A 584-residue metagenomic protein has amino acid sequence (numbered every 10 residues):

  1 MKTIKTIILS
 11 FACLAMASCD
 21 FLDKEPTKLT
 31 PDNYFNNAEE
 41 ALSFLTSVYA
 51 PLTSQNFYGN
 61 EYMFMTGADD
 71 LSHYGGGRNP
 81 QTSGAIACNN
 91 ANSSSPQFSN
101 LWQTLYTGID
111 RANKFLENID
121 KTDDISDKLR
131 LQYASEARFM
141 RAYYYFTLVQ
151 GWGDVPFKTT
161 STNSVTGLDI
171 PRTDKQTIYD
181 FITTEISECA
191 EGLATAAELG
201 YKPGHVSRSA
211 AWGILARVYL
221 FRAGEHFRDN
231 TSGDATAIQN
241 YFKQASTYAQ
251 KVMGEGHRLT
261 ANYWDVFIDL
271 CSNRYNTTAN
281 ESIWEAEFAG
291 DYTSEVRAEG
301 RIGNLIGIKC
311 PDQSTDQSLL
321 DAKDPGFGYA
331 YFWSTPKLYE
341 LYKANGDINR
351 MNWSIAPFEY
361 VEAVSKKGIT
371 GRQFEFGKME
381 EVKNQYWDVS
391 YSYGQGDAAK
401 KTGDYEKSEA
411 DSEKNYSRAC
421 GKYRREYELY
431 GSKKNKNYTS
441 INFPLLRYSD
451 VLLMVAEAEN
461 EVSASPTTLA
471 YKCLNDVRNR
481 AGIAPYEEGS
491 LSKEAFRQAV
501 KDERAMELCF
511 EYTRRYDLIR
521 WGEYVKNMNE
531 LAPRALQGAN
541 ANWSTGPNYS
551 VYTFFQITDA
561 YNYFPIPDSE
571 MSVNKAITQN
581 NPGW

Functional and structural regions predicted by a protein language model:
M1-T30: Bacterial Sec-dependent N-terminal signal peptides
S18-C19, N92, L105-G108, F181 (+5 more regions): Long, intrinsically disordered, low-complexity segments
D20-T82, V155, Y179, S187 (+4 more regions): An aromatic- and glycine-enriched ligand-binding surface/loop that stacks and positions planar moieties
N37-N56, G77-W152, T166-P203, S417-F443 (+1 more regions): Conserved, well-structured interaction surfaces
S95, I348-V477: C-terminal substrate/ligand-recognition segments
A134, R141, L215, R222 (+3 more regions): Structural register within alpha-helical repeat arrays
T147-P156, A197, F221-N230, E461-A464: Short coil/turn linking the two alpha-helices of tandem helical-hairpin repeats
